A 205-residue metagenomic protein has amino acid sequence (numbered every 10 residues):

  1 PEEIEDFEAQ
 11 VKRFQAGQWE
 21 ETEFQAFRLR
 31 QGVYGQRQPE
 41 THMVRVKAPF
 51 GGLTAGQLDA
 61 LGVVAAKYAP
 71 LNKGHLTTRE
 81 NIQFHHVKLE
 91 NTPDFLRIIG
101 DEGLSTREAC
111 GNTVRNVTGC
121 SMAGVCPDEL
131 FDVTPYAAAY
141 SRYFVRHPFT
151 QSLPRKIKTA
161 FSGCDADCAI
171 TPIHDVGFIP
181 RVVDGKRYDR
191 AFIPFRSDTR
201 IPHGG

Functional and structural regions predicted by a protein language model:
P1-G32, A169: Charge-rich, low-complexity segments
K12-E21, Q36-K186: Small-residue-enriched alpha-helical segments and adjacent helix-cap loops that form tight helix-helix packing
D189-A191: Long, well-ordered, tryptophan-enriched scaffold segments
S197-G205: Internal alpha/beta scaffold segment
